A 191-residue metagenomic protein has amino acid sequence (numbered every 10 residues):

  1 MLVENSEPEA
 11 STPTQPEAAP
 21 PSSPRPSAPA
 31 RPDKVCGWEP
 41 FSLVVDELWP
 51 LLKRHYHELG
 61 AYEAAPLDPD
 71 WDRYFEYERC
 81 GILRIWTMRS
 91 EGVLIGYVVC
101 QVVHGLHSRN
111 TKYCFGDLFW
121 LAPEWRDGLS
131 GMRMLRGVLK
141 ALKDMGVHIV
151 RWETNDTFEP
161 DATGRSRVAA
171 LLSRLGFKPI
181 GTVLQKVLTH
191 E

Functional and structural regions predicted by a protein language model:
P20-D68: Short amphipathic alpha-helix that is part of the acyltransferase structural core
A61-I85, S90, V98-R109: A conserved beta-strand-loop-helix scaffold within acyl/acetyltransferase catalytic domains
G92-Y97, C114: Glycine-rich phosphate/pyrophosphate-binding loop shared by adenosine-nucleotide-utilizing enzymes
H104-G116, P179-I180: A conserved beta-turn-beta hairpin within the catalytic core of GNAT-like acetyltransferases that forms part
D117-G128: A short, internal acetyl-CoA/4′-phosphopantetheine-binding micro-motif in the GNAT/acyltransferase core
D127-K140: Conserved acetyl-CoA-binding loop-helix of GNAT-fold acetyltransferases
D144-D156: Conserved GNAT acetyl-CoA-binding A-motif
D156-T182: Conserved active-site alpha-helix within GNAT-family acetyltransferase domains
